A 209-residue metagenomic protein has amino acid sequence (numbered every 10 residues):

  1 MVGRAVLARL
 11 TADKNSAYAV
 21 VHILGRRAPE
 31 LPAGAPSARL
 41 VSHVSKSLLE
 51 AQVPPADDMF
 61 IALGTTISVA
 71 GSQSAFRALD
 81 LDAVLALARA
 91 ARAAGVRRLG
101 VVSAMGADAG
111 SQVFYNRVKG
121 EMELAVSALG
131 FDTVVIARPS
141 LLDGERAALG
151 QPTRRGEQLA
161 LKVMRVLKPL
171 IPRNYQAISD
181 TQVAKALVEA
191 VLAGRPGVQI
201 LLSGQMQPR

Functional and structural regions predicted by a protein language model:
M1, G71-Q73, A78-L124, A128 (+1 more regions): Conserved Rossmann-fold NAD(P)-dependent oxidoreductase catalytic core, especially the SDR/UDP-sugar
M1-S16: N-terminal Rossmann NAD(P)H-binding glycine-rich loop of SDR-like oxidoreductase domains
K14-A17, A33-A35, L129-G130: Short helix-capping segments at alpha-helix termini
A19-H22, V135: Conserved beta-strand positions in the Rossmann-like core of class I SAM-dependent methyltransferases
L24-A28: N-terminal Rossmann-fold cofactor-binding loop
S37-A86, A90-A93, V191: NAD(P)H-binding glycine-rich loop region in Rossmannoid oxidoreductase-like domains and their noncatalytic homologs
A56, A109-R209: Oxidoreductase cofactor-interface core, primarily capturing Rossmann-like NAD(P)-dependent enzymes
